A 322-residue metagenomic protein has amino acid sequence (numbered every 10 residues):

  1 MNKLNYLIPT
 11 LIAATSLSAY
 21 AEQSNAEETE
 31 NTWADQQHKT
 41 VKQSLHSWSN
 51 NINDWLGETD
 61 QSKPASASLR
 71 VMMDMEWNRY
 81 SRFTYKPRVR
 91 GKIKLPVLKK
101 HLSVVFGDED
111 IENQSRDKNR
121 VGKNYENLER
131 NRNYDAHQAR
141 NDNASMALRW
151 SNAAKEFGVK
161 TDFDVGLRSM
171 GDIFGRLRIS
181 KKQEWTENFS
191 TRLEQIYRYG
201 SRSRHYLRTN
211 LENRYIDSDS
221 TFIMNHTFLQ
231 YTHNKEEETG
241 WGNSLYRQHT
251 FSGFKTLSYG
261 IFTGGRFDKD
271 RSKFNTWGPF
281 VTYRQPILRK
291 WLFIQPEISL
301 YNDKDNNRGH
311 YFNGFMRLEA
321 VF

Functional and structural regions predicted by a protein language model:
M1-N50, L56-D60: Cleavable N-terminal export/targeting peptides
N25-A34, V97-G242, G253-L257, I261 (+6 more regions): Outer-membrane pore/translocation modules
T59-W77, V159-F163, S190-L193, L257: Transmembrane beta-strand segments of Gram-negative outer membrane beta-barrel proteins
P64-S68, K86, K99: Extracytoplasmic
M75-P87: Surface-exposed strand-loop-strand hairpins of Gram-negative outer-membrane beta-barrel proteins
K92-L95: Solvent-exposed N-terminal domain segments of exported/luminal and surface proteins
E297, R308-F322: Outer-membrane beta-barrel "beta-signal"
